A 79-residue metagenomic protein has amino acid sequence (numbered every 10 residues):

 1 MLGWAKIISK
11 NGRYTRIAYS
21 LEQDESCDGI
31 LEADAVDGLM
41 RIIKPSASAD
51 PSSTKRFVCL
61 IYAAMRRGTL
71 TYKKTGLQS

Functional and structural regions predicted by a protein language model:
L2-V36: N-terminal acidic leader/helix
C27-S79: Acidic, low-complexity intrinsically disordered segments
